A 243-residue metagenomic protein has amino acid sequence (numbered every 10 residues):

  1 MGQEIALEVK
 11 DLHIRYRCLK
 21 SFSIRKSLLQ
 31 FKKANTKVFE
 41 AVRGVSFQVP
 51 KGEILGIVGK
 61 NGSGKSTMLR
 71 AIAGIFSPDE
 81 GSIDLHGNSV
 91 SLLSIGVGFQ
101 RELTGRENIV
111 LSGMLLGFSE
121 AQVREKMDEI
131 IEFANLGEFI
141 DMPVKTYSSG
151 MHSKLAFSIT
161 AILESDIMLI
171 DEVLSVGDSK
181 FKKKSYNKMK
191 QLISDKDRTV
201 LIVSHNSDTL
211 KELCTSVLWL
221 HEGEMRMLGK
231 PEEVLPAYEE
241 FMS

Functional and structural regions predicted by a protein language model:
G2-A41, E232-S243: Pre-NBD coupling/linker segments of ABC/ABC-like ATPases
S27-L28, V110, Q122-F139: Conserved ABC ATPase "signature" region
V58-K60: The feature captures the beta-strand-to-loop junction immediately N-terminal to the Walker
A73: Helix-to-loop junction immediately C-terminal to a conserved catalytic motif
S204-H205: H-loop/switch region of ABC-family ATPase nucleotide-binding domains
L213-K230, Y238: H-loop (His-switch) and adjacent beta-strand-loop-beta switch element of ABC-type ATPase nucleotide-binding domains
